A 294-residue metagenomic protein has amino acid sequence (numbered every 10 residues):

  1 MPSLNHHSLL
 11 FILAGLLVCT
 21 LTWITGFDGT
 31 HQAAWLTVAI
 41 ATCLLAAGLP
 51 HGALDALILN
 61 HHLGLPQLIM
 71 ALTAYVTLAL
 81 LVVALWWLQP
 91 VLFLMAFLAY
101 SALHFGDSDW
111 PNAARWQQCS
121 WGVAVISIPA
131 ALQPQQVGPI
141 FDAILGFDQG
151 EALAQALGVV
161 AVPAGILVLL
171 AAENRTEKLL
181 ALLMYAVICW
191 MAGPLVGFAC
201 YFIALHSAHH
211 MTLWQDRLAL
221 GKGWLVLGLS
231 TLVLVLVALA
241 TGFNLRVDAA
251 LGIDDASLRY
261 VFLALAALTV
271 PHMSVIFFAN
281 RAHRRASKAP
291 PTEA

Functional and structural regions predicted by a protein language model:
M1-A14, P66-I69: N-terminal membrane topogenic signal
L17-T20, T73-V83, A99-F105, V162-I166 (+1 more regions): Hydrophobic, membrane-inserted alpha-helices
L21-L36, V247-L251: Short, hydrophobic transmembrane alpha-helix segments
G29-A34, A84-F93, C189-F198: Transmembrane helix interruption/hinge and helix-loop junction motifs
T37-L45, P90-L103, L182-A186, G197-H209 (+1 more regions): Hydrophobic core segments of alpha-helical transmembrane domains in multi-pass membrane proteins
P50-H61, A99-A114, I166-T176, H209-L218 (+1 more regions): C-terminal ends of transmembrane helices
H61-A131, V137-L145: Membrane-interface helix-loop-helix junctions at boundaries between adjacent transmembrane segments
A192, C200-L218, L227: Predominantly late transmembrane helices and immediately cytosolic-facing juxtamembrane segments
